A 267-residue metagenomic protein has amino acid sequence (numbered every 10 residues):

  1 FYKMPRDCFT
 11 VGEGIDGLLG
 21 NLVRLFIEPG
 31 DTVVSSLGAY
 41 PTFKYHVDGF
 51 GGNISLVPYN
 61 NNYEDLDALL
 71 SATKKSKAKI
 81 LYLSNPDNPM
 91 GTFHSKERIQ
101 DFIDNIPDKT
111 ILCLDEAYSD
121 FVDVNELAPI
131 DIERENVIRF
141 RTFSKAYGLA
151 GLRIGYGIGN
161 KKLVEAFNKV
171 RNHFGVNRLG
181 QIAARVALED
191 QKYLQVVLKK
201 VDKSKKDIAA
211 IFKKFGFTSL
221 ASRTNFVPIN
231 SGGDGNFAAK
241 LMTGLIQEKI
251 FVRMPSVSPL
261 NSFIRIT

Functional and structural regions predicted by a protein language model:
P5-F9, P29-T32, K109, E116 (+2 more regions): Short acidic capping loops at alpha-helix termini that bridge into adjacent secondary structure
R6-G30, G155: Conserved beta-loop-alpha segment that forms the PLP phosphate-binding cup at the N-terminus of a helix
G17, L25-L83: PLP-dependent aminotransferase-like
D48, L66-S76, P89-L149: Active-site pre-lysine segment of PLP-dependent enzymes
E97, D101, K240, G244-R253 (+1 more regions): PLP-dependent enzyme catalytic core of the Aspartate aminotransferase-like
N136-K213, F217-L220: PLP-dependent aminotransferase class I/II
D202, F212-E248, I264: Conserved PLP-binding catalytic core of the aspartate aminotransferase-like
